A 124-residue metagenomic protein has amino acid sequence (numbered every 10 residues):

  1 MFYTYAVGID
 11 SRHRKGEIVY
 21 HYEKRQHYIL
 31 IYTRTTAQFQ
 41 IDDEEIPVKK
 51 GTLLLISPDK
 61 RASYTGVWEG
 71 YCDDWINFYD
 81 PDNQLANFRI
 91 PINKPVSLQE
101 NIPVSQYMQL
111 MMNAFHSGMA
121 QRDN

Functional and structural regions predicted by a protein language model:
M1-F2: Absolute protein N-terminus
Y5-N93, A120: N-terminal regulatory/effector-sensing and dimerization cores that precede helix-turn-helix DNA-binding domains
F88-N124: Amphipathic alpha-helical segments enriched in hydrophobic/aromatic residues interleaved with Lys/Arg
